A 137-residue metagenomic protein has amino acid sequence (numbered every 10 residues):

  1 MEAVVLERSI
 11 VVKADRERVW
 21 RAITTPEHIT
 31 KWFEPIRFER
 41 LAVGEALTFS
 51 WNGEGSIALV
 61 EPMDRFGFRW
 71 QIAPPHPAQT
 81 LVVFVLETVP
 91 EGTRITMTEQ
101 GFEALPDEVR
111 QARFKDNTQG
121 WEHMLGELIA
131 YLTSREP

Functional and structural regions predicted by a protein language model:
M1-F38: Hydrophobic ligand-binding cavity/cleft-lining segments
V19, I29, I57, F66-F68 (+3 more regions): Hydrophobic pocket/interface hotspot
W20-I23, W32, W51, F68-W70 (+1 more regions): Tryptophan-centric aromatic hotspots in well-structured domains and transmembrane helices
F38, T48-R94, Q100-E103: Hydrophobic-ligand binding "helix-grip"
G101-P137: A conserved amphipathic terminal alpha-helix motif
